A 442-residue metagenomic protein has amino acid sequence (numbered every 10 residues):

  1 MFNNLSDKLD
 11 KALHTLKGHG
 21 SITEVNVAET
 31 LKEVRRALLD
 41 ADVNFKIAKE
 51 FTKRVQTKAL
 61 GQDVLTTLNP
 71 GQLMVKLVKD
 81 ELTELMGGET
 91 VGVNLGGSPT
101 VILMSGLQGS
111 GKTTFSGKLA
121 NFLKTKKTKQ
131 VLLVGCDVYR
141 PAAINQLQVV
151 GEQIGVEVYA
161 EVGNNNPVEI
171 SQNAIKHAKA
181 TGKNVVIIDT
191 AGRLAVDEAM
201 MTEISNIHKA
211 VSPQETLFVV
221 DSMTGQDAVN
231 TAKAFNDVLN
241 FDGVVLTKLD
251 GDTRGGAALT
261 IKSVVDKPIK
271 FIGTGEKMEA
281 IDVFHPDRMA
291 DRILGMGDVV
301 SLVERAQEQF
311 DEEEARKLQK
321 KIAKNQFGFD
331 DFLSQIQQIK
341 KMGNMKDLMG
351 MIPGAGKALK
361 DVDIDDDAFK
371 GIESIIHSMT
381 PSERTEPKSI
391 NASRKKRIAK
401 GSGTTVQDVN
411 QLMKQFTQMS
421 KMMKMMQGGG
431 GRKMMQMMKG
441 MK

Functional and structural regions predicted by a protein language model:
F2-H19, R288-K442: Long amphipathic alpha-helical segments used for membrane anchoring, targeting, substrate engagement, or oligomerization
K8-C136, A143-N164, S171-T181, V185-I188: Primarily NTPase-proximal linker/entry elements flanking Walker-type ATP/GTP-binding cores
L16, D42, V78, L107 (+9 more regions): Residue-level signature of catalytic and energy-coupling elements of molecular machines, predominantly ATP/GTP-dependent
H19, N26, T66, G92-G96 (+16 more regions): Replace "in large, NTP-powered and nucleic-acid-processing enzymes" with "in large, NTP-powered factors and other
L39-D40, T57-L60, T83, G87 (+7 more regions): Generic secondary-structure signature for well-ordered alpha-helical cores
S110, Y139-P141, N165-P167, G192-V196 (+2 more regions): Short, small-residue-enriched loops and turns at beta-alpha junctions that line or gate enzyme active sites
K127-L132, I154-V158, N184-V186, V211-T216 (+2 more regions): Short, surface-exposed connector motifs at secondary-structure boundaries
S171-I175, K179, K183, A195 (+2 more regions): Conserved phosphate-handling catalytic cores of large alpha/beta enzymes
